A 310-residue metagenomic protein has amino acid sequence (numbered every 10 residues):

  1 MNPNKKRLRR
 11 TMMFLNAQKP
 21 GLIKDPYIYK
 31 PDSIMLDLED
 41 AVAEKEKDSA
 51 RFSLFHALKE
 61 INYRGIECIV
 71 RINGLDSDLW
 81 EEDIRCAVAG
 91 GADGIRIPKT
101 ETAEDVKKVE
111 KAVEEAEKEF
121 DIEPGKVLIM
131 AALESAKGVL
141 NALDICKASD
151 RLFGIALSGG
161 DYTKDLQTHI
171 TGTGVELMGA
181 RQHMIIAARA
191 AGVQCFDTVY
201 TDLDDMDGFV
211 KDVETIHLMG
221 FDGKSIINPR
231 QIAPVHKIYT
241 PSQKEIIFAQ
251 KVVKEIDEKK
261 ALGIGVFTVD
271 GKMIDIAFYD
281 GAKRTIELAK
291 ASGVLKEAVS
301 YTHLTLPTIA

Functional and structural regions predicted by a protein language model:
M1-L304: Expand to "…catalyze enediolate/carbanion chemistry for C-C bond making/breaking, isomerization, decarboxylation
T305-A310: A short, hydrophobic C-terminal helix/tail in secreted or cell-surface proteins
